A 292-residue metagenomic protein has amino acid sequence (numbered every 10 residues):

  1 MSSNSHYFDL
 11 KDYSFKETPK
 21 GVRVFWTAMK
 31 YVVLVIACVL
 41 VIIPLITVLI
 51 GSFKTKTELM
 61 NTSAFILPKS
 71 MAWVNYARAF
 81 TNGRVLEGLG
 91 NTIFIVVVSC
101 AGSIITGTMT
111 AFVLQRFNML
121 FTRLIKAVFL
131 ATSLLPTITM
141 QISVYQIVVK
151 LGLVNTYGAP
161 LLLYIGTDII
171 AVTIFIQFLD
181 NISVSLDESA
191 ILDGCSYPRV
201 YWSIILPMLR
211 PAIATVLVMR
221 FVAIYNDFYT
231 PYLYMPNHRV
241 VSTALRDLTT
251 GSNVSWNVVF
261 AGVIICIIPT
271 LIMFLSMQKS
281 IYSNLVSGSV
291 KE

Functional and structural regions predicted by a protein language model:
N4-K11, P19-V22, W26-E292: A structural signal for multi-pass alpha-helical bundles of membrane permease subunits that mediate small-molecule
